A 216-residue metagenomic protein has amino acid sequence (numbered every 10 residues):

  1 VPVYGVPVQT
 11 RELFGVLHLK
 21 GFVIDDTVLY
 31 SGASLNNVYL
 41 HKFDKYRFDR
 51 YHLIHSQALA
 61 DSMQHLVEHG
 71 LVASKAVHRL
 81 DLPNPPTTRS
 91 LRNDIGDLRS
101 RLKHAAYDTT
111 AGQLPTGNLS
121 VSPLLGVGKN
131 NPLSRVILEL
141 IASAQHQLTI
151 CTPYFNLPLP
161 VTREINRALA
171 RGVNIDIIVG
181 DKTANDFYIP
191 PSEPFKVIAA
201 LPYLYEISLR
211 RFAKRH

Functional and structural regions predicted by a protein language model:
V1-A144, T183-H216: HKD-type phospholipase D/PLD-like phosphodiesterase module
D44, Y154-P160: Acidic-and-aromatic substrate-binding clefts and catalytic sites of carbohydrate-active enzymes
E139-L140, P160-R167: A short acidic, amphipathic alpha-helical/loop segment
Q145-H146, G172-N174: Loop/turn elements at helix/coil->beta-strand transitions in domains of secreted/extracellular proteins
L148-T152: Short catalytic-loop micro-motif centered on adjacent basic/acidic residues
F155-L157, K182-N185: Short, catalytically relevant binding-site loops at active-site mouths
L169-A170, A213: Anion (oxyanion) recognition and catalysis
N174-D181: Short internal beta-strands
